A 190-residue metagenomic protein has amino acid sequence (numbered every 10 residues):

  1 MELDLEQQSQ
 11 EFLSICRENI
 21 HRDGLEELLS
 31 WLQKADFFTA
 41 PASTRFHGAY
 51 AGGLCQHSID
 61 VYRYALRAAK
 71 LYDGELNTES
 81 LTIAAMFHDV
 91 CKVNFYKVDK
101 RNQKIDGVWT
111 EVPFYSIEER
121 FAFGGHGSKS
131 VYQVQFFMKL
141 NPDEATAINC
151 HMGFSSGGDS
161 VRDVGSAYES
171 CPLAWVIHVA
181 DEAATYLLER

Functional and structural regions predicted by a protein language model:
M1-A40: Non-catalytic interface/linker regions that flank or bridge core catalytic/transmembrane domains
Q8-F12, Y64, K129-Q133: A general alpha-helix detector
A42-T44, G48, Q56, A68-R190: Divalent metal-dependent catalytic cores for phosphoryl transfer on phosphate-bearing substrates
